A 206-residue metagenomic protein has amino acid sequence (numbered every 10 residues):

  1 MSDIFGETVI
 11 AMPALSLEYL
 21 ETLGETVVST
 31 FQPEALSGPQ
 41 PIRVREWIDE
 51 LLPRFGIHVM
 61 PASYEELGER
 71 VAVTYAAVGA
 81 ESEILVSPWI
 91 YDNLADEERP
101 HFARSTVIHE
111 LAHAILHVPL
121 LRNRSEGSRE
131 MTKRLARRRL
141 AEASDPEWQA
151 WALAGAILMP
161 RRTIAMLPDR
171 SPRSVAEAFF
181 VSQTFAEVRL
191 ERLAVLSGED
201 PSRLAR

Functional and structural regions predicted by a protein language model:
M1-R206: Active-site hotspot residues in diverse enzymes, especially metal/ion-binding acidic/histidine motifs
